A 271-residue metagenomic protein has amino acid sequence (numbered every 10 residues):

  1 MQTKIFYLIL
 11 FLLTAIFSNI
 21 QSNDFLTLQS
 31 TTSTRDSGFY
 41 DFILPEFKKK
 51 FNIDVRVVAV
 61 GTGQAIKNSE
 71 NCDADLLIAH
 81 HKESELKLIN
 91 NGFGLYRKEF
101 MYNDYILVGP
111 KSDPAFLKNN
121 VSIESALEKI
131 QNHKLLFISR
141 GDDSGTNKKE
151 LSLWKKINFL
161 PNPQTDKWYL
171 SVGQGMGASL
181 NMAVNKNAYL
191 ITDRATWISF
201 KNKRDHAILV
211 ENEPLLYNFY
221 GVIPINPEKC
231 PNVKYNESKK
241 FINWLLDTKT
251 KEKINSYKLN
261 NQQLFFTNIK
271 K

Functional and structural regions predicted by a protein language model:
M1-Y7: Bacterial N-terminal signal peptides that target proteins for export
Y7-I16: Bacterial N-terminal signal peptides
S18-S22: Boundary at the C-terminal end of the N-terminal hydrophobic targeting segment
N23-K50, G63, K67, D73 (+4 more regions): Exported/periplasmic ABC-transporter solute-binding proteins
S69-E70, K98: Short glycine-biased active-site loop of nucleotidyltransferases that positions the nucleotide triphosphate and helps
L76-Y102: Acidic, polar ligand-binding/catalytic clefts
L107: Serine endopeptidase catalytic core focused on the charge-relay Asp
